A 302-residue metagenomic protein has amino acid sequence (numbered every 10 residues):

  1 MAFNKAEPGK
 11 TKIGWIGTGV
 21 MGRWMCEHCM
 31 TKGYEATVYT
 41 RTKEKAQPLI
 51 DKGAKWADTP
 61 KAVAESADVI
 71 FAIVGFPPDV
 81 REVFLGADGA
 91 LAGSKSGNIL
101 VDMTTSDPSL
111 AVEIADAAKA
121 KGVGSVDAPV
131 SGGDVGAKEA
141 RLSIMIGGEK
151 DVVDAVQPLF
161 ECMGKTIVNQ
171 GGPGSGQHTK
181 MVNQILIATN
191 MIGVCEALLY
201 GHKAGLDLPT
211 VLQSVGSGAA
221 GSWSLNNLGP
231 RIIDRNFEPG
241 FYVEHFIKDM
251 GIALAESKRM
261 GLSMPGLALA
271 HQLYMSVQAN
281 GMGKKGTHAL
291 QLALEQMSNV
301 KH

Functional and structural regions predicted by a protein language model:
A2-A72, N98, M103-T104, D134: NAD(P)+-binding Rossmann beta1-loop-alpha1 motif at the extreme N-terminus of oxidoreductases
A36, W56, S125-V126, I167 (+2 more regions): Hydrophobic beta-strand scaffold residues
P60-V123: Rossmann-fold NAD(P) dinucleotide-binding segment
T105-Q184: Rossmann-fold dinucleotide-binding core
A140, I144-G147, V168, G172-A204 (+3 more regions): Active-site-proximal catalytic alpha-helix in oxidoreductases
P173, Q177, G221-G283, H288 (+1 more regions): Interdomain hinge/lid region at the active-site interface of Rossmann-like NAD(P)-dependent oxidoreductases
